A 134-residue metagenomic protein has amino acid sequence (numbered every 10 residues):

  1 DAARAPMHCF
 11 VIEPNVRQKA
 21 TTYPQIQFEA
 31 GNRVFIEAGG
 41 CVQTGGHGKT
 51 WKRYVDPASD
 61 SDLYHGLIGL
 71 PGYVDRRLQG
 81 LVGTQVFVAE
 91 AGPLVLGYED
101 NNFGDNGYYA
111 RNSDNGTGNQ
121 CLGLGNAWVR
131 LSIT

Functional and structural regions predicted by a protein language model:
D1-T134: Gly-Asp-aromatic-enriched flexible segments
